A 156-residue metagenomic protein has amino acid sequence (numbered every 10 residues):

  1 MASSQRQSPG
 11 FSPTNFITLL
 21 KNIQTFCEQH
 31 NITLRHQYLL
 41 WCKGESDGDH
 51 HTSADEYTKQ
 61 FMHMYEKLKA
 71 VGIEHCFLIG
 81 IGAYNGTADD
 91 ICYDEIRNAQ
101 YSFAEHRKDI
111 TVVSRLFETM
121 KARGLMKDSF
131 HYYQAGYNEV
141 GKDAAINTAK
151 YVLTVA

Functional and structural regions predicted by a protein language model:
M1-A156: Cell-envelope and extracellular/periplasmic
